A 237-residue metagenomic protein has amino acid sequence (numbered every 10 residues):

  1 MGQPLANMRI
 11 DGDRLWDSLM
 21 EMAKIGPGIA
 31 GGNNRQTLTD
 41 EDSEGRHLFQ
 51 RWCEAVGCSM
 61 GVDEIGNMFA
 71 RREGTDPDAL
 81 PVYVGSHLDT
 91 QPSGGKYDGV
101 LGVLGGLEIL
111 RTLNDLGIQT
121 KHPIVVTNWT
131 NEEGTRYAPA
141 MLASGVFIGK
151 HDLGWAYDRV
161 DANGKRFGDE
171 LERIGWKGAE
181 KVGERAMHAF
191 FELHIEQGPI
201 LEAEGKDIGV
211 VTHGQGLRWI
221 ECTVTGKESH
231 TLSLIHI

Functional and structural regions predicted by a protein language model:
G2-T39: N-terminal capping segment at the start of a domain
L15-S18, P77-G85, G216-T223: Short coil-to-beta-strand
G28-E73: A non-catalytic alpha/beta surface segment that caps or lines the substrate-entry region of metallo-dependent hydrolase
V56, M68-L101, G106, H230: Catalytic-core environment of secreted peptidases
G74-P77, A138-A140, V211-L217: Short glycine/proline-enriched loop/turn "hinge" motifs that connect secondary-structure elements and lie
Q91, L101-I208: Acidic/histidine-rich catalytic neighborhood of metal-dependent amide-processing enzymes
E192, G198-I200, L217-T231: Membrane-embedded hairpin module used as a gating/binding unit in multi-pass transport and secretion proteins
I235-I237: Conserved small/polar residues in nucleotide/adenosyl-binding loops
